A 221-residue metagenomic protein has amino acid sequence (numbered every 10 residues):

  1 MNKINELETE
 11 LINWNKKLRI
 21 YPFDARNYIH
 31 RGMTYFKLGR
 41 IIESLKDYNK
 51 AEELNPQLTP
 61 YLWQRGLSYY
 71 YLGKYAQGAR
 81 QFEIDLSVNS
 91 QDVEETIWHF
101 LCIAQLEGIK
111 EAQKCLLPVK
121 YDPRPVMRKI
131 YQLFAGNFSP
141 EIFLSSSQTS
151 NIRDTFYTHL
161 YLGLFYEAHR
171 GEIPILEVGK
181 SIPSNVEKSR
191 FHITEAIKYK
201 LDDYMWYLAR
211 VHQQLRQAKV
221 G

Functional and structural regions predicted by a protein language model:
K17, K50-A51, I84-D85, A196: Canonical positions in the second alpha-helix
I20, L54, V88-N89, D122 (+2 more regions): Structural marker of alpha-solenoid helical repeat scaffolds
K37, Y71, Q105, A168 (+1 more regions): Register position in tetratricopeptide repeats
